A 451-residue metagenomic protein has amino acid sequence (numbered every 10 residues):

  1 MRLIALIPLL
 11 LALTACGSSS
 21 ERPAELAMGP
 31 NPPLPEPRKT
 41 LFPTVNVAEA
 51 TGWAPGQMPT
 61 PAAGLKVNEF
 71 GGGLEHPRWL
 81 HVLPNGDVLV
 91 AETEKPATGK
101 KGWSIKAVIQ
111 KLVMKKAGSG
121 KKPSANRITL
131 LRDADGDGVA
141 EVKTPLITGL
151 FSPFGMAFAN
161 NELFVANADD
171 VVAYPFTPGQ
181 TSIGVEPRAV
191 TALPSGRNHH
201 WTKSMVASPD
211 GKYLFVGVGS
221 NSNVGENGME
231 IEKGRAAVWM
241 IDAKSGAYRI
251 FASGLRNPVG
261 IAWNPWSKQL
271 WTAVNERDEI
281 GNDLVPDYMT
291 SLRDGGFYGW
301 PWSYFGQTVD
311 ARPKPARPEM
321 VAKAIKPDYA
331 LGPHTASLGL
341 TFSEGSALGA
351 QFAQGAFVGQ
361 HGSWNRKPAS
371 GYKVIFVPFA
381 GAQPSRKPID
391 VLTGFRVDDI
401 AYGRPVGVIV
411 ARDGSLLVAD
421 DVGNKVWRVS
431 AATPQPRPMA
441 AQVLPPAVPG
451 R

Functional and structural regions predicted by a protein language model:
A12-A15: C-terminal motif of bacterial Sec signal peptides marking the signal peptidase cleavage site
G17-A62, G99-W103, A107-A125, T202 (+6 more regions): Beta-propeller domain segments
E69-G73, T144-F151, V190-R197, I250-G254 (+2 more regions): Surface loop/turn motifs at the tips and blade-to-blade linkers of beta-strand repeat domains
L80, M156, M205, P258-I261 (+2 more regions): Hydrophobic core register within WD40 beta-propeller blades
L83-G86, F158-N160, A207-G211, P265-S267 (+2 more regions): Residue-level detector of Asp-centered blade-edge/turn motifs that repeat once per structural unit in beta-propeller
D87-L89, E162-V165, V172, Y213-G217 (+4 more regions): Conserved beta-propeller blade signature
V139-E162, N167-S208, N223: Asp-box/WD-like beta-propeller blade repeats and closely related beta-sheet repeat scaffolds
I409-L444: Blade-level signature of beta-propeller repeat domains, shared across WD40, Kelch, NHL, RCC1 and BNR/Asp-box propellers
